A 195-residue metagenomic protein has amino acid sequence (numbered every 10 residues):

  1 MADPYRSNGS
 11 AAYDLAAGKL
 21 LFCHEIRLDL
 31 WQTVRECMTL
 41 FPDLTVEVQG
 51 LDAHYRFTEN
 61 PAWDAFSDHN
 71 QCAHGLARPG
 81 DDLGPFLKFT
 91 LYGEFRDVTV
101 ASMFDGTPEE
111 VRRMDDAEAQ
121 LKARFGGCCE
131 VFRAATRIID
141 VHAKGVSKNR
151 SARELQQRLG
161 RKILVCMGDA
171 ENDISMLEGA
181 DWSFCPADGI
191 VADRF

Functional and structural regions predicted by a protein language model:
M1, L121, V191-D193: Hydrophobic packing residues within well-ordered alpha-helices of enzyme cores
M1-A62: Active-site phosphate-binding/coordination module
S7, L40, G127-C128, G179 (+1 more regions): Structured helix-beta-strand junction loops
G9, E171, A187-I190: Short, polar loop motifs at secondary-structure junctions
L15, M176, A180: Active-site-proximal flexible loops/turns
L44-M167, E171-M176: Conserved acidic, metal-coordinating active-site core of Asp-based, Mg2+-dependent phosphoryl-transfer enzymes
D181-F195: Asp-based, Mg2+/Mn2+-dependent phosphohydrolase catalytic module
